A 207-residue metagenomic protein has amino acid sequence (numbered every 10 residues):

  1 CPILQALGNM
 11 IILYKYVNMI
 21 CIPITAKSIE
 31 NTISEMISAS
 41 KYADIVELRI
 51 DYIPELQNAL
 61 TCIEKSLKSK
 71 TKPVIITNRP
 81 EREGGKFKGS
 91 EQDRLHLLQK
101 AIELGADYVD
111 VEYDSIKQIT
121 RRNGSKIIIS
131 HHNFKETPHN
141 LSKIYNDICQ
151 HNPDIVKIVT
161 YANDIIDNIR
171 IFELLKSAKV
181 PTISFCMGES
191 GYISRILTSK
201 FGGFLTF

Functional and structural regions predicted by a protein language model:
Y14-K86: Conserved N-terminal beta1-alpha1 strand-loop-helix module at the mouth
I22-A26, L48-I50, I76-P80, V111-Y113 (+3 more regions): A cross-domain feature marking catalytic cores of carbohydrate-active enzymes and several ubiquitous metabolic/repair
K27-A39, S90-Q99, T137-D147: Short, acidic/polar
M36-K41, N58-T71, A101-E103, K117-G124 (+1 more regions): Acidic (Asp/Glu)-rich catalytic clusters
V46, V109, I171: Conserved, mostly hydrophobic/aromatic
V74-Q118: Glycine/small-residue-rich loop that forms an oxyanion/phosphate-binding "nest" at active or ligand-binding sites
D114-F207: Catalytic alpha/beta core domains of metabolic enzymes, predominantly
